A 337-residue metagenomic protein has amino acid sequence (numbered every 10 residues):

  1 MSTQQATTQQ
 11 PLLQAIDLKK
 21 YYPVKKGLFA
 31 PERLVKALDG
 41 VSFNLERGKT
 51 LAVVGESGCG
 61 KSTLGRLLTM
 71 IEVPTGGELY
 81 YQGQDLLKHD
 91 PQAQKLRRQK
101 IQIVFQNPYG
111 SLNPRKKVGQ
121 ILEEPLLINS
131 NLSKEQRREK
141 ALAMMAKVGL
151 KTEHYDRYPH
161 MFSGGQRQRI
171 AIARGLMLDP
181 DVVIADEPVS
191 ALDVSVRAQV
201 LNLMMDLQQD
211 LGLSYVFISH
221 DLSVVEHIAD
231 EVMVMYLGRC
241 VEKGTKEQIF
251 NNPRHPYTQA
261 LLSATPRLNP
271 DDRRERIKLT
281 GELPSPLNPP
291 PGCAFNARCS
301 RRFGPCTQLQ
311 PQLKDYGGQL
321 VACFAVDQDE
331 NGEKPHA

Functional and structural regions predicted by a protein language model:
Q5-P11, K25-F29, L34, T245-A337: Short catalytic/signature loops enriched in Gly
T69: Helix-to-loop junction immediately C-terminal to a conserved catalytic motif
G77-D85: Conserved ABC transporter NBD signature motif
D85, E135-E153, L262-S263: Conserved ABC ATPase "signature" region
Y158-F162, Q166: Conserved ABC ATPase signature
M177-D181: A short, proline-enriched helix->beta-strand linker immediately N-terminal to the Walker B motif in ABC-type P-loop
I184, P188-L192, V196-R274: P-loop NTP-binding/switch modules centered on Walker-like glycine-rich loops
